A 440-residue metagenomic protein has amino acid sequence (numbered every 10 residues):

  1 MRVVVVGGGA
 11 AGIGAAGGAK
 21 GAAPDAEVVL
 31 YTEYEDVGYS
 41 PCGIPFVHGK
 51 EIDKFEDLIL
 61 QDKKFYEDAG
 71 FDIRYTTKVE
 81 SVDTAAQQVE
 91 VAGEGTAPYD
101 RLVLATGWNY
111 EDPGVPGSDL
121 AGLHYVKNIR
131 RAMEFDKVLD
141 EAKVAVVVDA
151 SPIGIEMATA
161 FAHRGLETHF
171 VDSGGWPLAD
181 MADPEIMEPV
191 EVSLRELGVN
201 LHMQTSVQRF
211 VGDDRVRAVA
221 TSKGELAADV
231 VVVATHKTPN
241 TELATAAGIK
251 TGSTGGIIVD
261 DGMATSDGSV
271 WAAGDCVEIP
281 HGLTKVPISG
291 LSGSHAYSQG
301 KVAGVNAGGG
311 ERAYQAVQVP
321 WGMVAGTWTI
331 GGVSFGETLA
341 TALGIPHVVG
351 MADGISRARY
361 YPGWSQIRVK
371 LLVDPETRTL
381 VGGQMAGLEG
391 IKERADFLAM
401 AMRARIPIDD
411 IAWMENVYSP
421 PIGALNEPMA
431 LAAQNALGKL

Functional and structural regions predicted by a protein language model:
M1, G8, C276-E389, A424 (+1 more regions): Mid-to-C-terminal Rossmann-like scaffold of FAD/NAD(P)H-dependent oxidoreductases
M1-D72, P152, A158-A182: Beta1-alpha1 glycine-rich phosphate/pyrophosphate-binding loop at the start of Rossmann-like nucleotide-binding domains
V6, A97-W108, L226-H236, G300 (+1 more regions): Short hydrophobic core segments
D25-V29, E67-V91, A97, R164-V259: A Rossmann-like FAD-binding core segment of flavoenzymes
L58, P152-R209, S294-H295, A313-Y314 (+1 more regions): Rossmann-like dinucleotide-binding cores of NAD(P)H-dependent redox enzymes
Y75, T84-A85, V91, G95-K137 (+1 more regions): Glycine/serine-rich phosphate-binding loop and adjoining beta1-alpha1 elements at the start of nucleotide-handling
D119-A142, D214-A218, E225-V302, F397 (+1 more regions): FAD-site-proximal beta/loop scaffold in flavoenzymes
R394-G423: Active-site- and interface-proximal helix/loop "cap" or "latch" segments in soluble metabolic and energy-transducing
